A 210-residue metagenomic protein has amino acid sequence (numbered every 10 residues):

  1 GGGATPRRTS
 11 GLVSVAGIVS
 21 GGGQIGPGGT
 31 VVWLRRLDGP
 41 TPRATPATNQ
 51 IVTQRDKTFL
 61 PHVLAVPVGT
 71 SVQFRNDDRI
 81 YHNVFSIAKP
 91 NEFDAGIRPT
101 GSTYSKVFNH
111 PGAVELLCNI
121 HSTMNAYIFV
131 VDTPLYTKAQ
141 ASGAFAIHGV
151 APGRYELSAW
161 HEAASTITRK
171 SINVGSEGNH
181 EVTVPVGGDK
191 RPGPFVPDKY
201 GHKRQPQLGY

Functional and structural regions predicted by a protein language model:
G2-Y210: Extracytoplasmic copper-binding redox domains, predominantly the cupredoxin/blue-copper superfamily
